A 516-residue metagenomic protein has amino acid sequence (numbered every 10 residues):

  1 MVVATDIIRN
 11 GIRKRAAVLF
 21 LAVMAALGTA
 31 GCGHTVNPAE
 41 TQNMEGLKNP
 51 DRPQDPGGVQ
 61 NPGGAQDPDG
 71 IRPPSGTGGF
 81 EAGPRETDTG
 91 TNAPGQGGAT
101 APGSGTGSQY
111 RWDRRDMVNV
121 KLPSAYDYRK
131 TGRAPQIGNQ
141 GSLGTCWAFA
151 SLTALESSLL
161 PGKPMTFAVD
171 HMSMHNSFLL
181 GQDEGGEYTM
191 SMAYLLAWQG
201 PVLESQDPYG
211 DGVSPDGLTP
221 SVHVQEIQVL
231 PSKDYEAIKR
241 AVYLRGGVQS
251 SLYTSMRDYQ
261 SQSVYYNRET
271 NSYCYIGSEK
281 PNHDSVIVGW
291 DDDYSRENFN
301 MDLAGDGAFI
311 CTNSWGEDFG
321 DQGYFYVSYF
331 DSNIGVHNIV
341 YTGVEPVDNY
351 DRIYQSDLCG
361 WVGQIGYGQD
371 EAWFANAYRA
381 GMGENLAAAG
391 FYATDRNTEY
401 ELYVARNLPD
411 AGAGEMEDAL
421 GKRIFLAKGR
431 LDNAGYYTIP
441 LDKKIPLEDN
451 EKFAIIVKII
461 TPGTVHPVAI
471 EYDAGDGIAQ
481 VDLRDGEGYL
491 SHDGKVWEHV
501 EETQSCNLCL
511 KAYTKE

Functional and structural regions predicted by a protein language model:
M1-I12: N-terminal secretory signal peptides that target proteins for export/translocation
G28-G31: C-terminal motif of bacterial Sec signal peptides marking the signal peptidase cleavage site
G33-T35: Bacterial signal peptide processing site
P38-T77: Long, intrinsically disordered low-complexity tandem-repeat segments
P73-G76, F80-A387, Y392-R430, T461 (+1 more regions): Catalytic-core signature of thiol
A389, Y437-A479: Short, well-structured beta-strand segments enriched in hydrophobic/aromatic residues within extracellular or lumenal
A427-G435, L447: Short proline/glycine- and polar residue-rich coil/turn motifs
A474-E516: PGST-rich, cysteine-poor low-complexity/disordered linker and tail segments that act as flexible spacers
